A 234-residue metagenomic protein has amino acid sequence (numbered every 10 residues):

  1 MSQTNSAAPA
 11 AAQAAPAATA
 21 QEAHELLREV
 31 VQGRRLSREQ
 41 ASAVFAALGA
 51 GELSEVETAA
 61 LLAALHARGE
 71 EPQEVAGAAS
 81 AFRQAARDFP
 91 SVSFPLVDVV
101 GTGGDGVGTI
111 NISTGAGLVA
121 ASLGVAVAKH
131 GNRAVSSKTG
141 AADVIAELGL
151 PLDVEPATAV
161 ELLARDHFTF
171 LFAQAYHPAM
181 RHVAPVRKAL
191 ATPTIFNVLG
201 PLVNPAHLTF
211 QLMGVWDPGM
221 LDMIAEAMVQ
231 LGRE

Functional and structural regions predicted by a protein language model:
S2-G108, L123: Acidic, glycine/proline-rich low-complexity segments that act as flexible tails and inter-domain linkers
A60, P95-D98, V125-A128, D143 (+5 more regions): Structural motif
L62, I110-D166: A glycine-rich phosphate/pyrophosphate-binding beta-strand-loop-alpha-helix module
G101-G106, G131-S137, Y176: Acidic, glycine-rich active-site loops and adjacent beta-strand->loop/helix elements that engage anionic groups
P156, P218-L221: Amphipathic alpha-helical transducer elements in NTP-driven molecular machines
T158-V215, A225: Phosphate/diphosphate-binding glycine-rich loops and adjacent basic-rich segments that engage nucleotide
D222-E234: Oxyanion-binding "anion nests"
